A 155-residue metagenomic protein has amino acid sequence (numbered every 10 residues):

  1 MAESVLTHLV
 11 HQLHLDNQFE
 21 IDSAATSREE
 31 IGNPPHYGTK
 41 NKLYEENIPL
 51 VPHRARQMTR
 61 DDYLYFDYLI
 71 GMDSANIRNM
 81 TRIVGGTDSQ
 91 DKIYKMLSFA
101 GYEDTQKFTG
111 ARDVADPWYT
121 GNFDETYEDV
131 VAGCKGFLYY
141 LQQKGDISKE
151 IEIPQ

Functional and structural regions predicted by a protein language model:
M1, D73-S74: Short secondary-structure boundary segments
M1-F66, Y140-Q155: Conserved active-site segments centered on acidic
Y68, S74, R78-Q155: Phosphate-binding/catalytic loops
